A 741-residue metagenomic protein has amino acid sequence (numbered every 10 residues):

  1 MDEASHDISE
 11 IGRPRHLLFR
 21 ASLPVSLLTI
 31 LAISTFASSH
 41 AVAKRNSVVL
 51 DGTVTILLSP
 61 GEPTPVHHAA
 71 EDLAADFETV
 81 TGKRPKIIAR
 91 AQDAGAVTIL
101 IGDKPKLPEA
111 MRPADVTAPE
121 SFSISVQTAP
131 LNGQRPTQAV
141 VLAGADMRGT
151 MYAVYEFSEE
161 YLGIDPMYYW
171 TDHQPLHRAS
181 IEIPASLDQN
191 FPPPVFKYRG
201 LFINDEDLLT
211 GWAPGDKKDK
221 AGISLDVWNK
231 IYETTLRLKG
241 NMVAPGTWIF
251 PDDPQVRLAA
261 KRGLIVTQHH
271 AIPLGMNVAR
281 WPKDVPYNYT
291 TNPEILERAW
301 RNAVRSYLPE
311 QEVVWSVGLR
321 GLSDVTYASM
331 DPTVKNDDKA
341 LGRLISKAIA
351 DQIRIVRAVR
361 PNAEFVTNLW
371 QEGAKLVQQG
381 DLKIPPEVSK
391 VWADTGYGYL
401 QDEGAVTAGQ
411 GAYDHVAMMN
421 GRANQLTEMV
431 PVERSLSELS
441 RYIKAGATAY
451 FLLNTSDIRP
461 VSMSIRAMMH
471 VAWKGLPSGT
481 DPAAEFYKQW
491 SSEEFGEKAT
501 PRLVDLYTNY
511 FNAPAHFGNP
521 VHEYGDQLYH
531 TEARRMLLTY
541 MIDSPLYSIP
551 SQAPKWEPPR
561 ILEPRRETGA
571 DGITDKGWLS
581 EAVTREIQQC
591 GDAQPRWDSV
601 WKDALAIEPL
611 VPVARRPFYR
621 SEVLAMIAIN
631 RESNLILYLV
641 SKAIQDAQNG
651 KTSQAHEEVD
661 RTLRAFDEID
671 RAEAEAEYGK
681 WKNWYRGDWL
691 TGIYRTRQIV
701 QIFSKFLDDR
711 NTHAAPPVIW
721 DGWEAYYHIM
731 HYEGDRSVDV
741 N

Functional and structural regions predicted by a protein language model:
A21-T35: Bacterial N-terminal signal peptides
H40-P193: Contiguous, structured surface segment used for ligand recognition
F77, D146, K239, K390 (+4 more regions): Conserved, mostly hydrophobic/aromatic
D165-K220, S224-G246, A408-G411: An acidic-aromatic substrate-binding cleft motif
L176, I183, D253-K261, Y287-T407 (+2 more regions): Gly/Pro-rich turn-and-neighbor structural signature
S323-S329, A408-V430: Active-site clefts of carbohydrate-active enzymes
P431-F511: Substrate-binding cleft of secreted/luminal carbohydrate-active enzymes
E485-N741: Catalytic domains of carbohydrate-active enzymes that cleave complex glycans
